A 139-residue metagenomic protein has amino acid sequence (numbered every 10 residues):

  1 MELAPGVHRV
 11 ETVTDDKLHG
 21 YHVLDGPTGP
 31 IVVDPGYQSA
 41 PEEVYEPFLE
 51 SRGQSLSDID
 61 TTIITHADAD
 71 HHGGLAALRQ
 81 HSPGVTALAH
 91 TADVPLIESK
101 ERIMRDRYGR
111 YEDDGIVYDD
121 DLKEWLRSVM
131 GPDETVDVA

Functional and structural regions predicted by a protein language model:
M1-R52: Conserved beta-strand hairpin/beta-sheet module of binuclear metal-dependent hydrolase folds, prominently
E2, V94-A139: Metallo-beta-lactamase
H8, L88, A139: General small-molecule cofactor/ligand-binding pocket signal
V13, P41, G73, I97-K100: Active-site-proximal flexible loops/turns
T28-P30, S51-Q54, S82-P83, D106-G109: Short, low-complexity, polar/charged sequence segments that are solvent-exposed and flexible
P35, T91, K100: Short secondary-structure boundary segments
E42-D93: Active-site metal-binding motif and surrounding structural segment of the metallo-beta-lactamase
